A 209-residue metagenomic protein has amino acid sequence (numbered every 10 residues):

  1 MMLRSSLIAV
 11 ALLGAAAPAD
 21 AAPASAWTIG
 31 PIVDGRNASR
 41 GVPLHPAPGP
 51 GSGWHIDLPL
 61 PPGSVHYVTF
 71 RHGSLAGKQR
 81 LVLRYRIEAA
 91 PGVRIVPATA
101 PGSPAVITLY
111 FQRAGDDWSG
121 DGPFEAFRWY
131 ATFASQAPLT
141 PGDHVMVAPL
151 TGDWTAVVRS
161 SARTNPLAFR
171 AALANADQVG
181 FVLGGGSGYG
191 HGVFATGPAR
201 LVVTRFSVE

Functional and structural regions predicted by a protein language model:
M1-L7: Bacterial N-terminal signal peptides that target proteins for export
A16-P18: N-terminal signal peptide c-region/cleavage motif recognized by signal peptidases
A21-R40: Extracellular carbohydrate-recognition regions
S39-S64: Short carbohydrate-recognition loop motifs
H66-V82, A100-G102, A137-T140, F169-N175: Extracellular/lumenal carbohydrate-interaction signature centered on repeated Trp-anchored short motifs
V82, V147, T151-R200: Extracellular beta-strand ligand-recognition surfaces/modules
E88-A162: Extracellular ligand-binding interfaces
V179, T204-V208: Extracellular beta-strand elements of beta-rich domains used for carbohydrate recognition/degradation or cell-matrix
